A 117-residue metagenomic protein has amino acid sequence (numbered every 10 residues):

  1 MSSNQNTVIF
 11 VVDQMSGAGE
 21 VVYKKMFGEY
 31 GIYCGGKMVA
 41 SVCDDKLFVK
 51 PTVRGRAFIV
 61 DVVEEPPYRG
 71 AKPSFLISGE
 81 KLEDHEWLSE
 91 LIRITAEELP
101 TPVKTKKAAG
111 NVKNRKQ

Functional and structural regions predicted by a protein language model:
M1-Q117: Charge-dense, helix-prone N-terminal extensions
